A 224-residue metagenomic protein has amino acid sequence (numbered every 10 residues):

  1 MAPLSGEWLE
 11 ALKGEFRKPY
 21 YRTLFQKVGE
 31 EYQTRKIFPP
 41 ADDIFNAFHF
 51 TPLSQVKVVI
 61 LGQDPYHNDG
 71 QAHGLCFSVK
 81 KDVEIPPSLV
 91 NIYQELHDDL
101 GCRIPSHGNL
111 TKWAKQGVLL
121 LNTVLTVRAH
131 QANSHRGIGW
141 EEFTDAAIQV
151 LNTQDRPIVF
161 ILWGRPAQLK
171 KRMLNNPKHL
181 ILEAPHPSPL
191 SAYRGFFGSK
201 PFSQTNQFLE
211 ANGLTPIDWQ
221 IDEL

Functional and structural regions predicted by a protein language model:
A2-P3, G14-L162, P166-L169, L174 (+4 more regions): A polyanion-binding, active-site-adjacent surface
S5-L9: Short, contiguous pre-domain boundary segments
F196: C-terminal substrate-binding/active-site "lid" region of AdoMet-derived donor-dependent transferases
S199-K200: Polytopic transmembrane helical bundles with strong interfacial aromatic enrichment
E223: Ligand-binding clefts/hinges and TM-proximal coupling segments of bilobed small-molecule sensing domains
